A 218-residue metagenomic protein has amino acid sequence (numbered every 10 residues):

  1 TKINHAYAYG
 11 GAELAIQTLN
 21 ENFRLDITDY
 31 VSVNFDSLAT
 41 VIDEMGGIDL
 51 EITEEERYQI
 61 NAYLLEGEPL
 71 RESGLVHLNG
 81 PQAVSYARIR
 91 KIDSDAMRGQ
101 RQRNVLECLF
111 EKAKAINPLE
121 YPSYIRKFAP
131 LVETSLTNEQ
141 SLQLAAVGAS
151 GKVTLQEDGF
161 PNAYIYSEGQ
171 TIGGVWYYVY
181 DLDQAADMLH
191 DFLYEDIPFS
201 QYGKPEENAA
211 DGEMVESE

Functional and structural regions predicted by a protein language model:
T1-E218: Non-catalytic, solvent-exposed segments at the cell envelope interface
